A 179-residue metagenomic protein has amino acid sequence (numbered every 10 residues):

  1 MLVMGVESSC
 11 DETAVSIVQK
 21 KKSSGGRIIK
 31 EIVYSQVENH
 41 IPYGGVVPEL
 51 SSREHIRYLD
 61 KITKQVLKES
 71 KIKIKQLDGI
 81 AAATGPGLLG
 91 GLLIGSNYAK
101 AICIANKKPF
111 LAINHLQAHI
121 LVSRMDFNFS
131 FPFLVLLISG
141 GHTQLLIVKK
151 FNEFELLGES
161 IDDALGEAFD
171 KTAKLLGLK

Functional and structural regions predicted by a protein language model:
M1-K179: Short acidic/glycine-rich loops and adjacent helix/strand connectors that line catalytic pockets where negatively
